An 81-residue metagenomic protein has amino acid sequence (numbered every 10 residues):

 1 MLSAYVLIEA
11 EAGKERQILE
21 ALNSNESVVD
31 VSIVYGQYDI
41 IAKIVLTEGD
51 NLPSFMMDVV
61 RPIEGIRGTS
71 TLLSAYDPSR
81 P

Functional and structural regions predicted by a protein language model:
M1-P81: A compositional/biophysical signature of low hydrophobicity enriched in polar/charged and small residues
